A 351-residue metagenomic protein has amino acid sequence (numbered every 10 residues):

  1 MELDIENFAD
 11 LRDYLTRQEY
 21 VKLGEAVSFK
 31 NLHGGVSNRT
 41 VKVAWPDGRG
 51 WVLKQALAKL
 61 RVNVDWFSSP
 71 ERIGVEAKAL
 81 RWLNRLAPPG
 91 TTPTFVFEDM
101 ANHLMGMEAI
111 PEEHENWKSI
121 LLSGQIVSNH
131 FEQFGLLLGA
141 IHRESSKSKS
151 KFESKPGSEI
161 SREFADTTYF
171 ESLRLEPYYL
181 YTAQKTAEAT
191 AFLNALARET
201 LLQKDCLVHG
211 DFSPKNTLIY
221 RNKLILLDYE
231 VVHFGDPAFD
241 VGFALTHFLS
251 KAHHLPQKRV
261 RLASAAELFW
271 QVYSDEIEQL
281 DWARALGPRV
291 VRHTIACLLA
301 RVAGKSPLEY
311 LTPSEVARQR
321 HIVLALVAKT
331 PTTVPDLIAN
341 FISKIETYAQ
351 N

Functional and structural regions predicted by a protein language model:
M1-D10, E108, I141-S150, P156-E199 (+1 more regions): Active-site catalytic-loop/activation-segment of kinase and kinase-like phosphoryl-transfer enzymes
M1-F29: Juxta-kinase regulatory segment immediately upstream of eukaryotic protein kinase catalytic domains
Y20-V27, A77, A189-L202: Short Pro/Gly-enriched beta-strand edge/turn motifs at strand-loop
K30-L53, N194-F239: Active-site acidic catalytic loop and adjacent metal/ATP-binding pocket of ATP-dependent phosphoryl transfer enzymes
L32, S37, V41-K155: ATP-binding pocket architecture of kinase catalytic cores
K78, A238-L280, T294-P313: Active-site activation/catalytic loop segments of kinase-like enzymes and analogous catalytic loops in related
Q257-V260, C297-N351: ATP/Mg2+ or Mg2+-diphosphate-binding catalytic cores that bind nucleotide phosphates or diphosphates via glycine-rich
A285-C297: Amphipathic alpha-helical protein-interaction segments enriched in hydrophobic
